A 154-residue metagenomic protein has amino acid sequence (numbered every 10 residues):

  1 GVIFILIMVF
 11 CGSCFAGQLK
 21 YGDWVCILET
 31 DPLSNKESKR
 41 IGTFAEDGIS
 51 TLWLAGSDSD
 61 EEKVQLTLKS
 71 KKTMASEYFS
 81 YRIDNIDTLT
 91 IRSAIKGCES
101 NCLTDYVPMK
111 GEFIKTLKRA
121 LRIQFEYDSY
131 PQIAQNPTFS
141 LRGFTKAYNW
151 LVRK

Functional and structural regions predicted by a protein language model:
G1-I7: Sec-dependent signal peptide recognition, specifically the positively charged N-region followed immediately by
C11-S13: N-terminal signal peptide c-region/cleavage motif recognized by signal peptidases
A16-K154: A generic "folded-domain core" signal
